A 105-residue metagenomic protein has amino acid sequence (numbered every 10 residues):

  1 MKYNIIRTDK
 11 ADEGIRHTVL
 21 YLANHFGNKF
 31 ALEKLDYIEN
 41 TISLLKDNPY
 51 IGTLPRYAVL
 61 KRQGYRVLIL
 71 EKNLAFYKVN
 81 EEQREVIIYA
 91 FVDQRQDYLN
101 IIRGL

Functional and structural regions predicted by a protein language model:
M1, Q63, R84-I87: Residue-level signal for beta-strand positions within conserved beta-sheet cores that form or flank
M1-Y37: Arg/Lys-rich, positively charged N-terminal/basic patches that mediate binding to nucleic acids
G14, Y37, T41-L44, V67 (+1 more regions): Residue-level recognition of specific faces of alpha-helices
K29, E33-N40, R56-Q63: Residue-level signal for alpha-helical context at structural boundaries
K46-P49: Short proline/glycine- and basic residue-enriched helix-capping loop/turn segments at helix->loop/beta transitions
I51-E82: Basic/aromatic recognition patch in beta-strand/loop cores that engages polyanionic ligands
L70-L74, K78-L105: Enriched for short, Lys/Arg-rich terminal
